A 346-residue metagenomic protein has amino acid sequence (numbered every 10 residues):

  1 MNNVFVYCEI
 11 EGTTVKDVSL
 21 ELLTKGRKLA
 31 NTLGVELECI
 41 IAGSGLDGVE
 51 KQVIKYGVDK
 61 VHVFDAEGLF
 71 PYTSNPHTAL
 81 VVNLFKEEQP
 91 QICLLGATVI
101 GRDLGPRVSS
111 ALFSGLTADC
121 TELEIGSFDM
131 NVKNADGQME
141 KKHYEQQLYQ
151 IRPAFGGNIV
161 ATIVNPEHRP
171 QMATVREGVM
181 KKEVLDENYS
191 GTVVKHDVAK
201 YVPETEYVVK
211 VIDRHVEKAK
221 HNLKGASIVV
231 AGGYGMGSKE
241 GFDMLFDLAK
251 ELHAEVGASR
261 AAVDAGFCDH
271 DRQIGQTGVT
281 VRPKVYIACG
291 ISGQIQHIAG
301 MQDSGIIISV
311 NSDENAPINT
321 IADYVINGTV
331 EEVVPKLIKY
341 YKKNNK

Functional and structural regions predicted by a protein language model:
M1-K346: N-terminal glycine-rich FAD/FM-binding segment characteristic of electron-transfer flavoproteins
